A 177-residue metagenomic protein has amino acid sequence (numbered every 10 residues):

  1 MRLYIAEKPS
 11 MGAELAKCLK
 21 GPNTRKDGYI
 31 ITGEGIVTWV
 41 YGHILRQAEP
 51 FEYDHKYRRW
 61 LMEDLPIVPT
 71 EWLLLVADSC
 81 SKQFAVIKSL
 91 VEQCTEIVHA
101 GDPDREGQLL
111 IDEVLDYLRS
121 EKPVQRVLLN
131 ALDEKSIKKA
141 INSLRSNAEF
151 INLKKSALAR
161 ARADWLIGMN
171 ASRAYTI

Functional and structural regions predicted by a protein language model:
M1-I177: Intrinsically disordered, low-complexity regulatory segments
